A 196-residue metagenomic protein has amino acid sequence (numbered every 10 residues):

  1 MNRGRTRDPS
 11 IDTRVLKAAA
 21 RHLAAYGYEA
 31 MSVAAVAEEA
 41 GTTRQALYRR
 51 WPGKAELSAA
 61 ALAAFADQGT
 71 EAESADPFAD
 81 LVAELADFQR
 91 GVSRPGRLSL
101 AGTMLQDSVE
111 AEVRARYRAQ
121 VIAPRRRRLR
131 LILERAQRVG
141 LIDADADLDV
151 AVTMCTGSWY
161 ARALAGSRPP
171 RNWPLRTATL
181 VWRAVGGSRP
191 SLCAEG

Functional and structural regions predicted by a protein language model:
M1-E39, Q45, E56: Basic, helix-initiating cap at the start of DNA-binding domains
A30, G53-S58, Q68-G69, L81: Short amphipathic alpha-helical segment with a characteristic S/N-K-E followed by hydrophobic residues
A40, R50-W51: Core residues of bacterial helix-turn-helix
E56, A61-L62, V92-R116: Amphipathic alpha-helical segments used for helix-helix packing
G69-L98, A151: Hydrophobic alpha-helical connector segments
E112-R138: Amphipathic alpha-helical packing segments from all-alpha helical-bundle domains
R116-V121, R138-T153, R171-N172, E195: All-alpha amphipathic helical-bundle segments outside canonical DNA-binding/catalytic cores that form hydrophobic
D143-L164, W173-A184: Hydrophobic alpha-helical segments that form the core of small-molecule binding pockets and/or dimer interfaces
